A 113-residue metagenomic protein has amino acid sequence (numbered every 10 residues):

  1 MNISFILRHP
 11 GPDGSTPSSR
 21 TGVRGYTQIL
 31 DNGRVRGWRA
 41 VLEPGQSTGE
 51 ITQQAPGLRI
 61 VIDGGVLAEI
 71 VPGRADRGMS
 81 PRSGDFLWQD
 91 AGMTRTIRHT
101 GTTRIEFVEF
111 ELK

Functional and structural regions predicted by a protein language model:
M1-S4, A91-K113: Ligand-binding loop in jelly-roll beta-barrel domains
M1-V23: Surface-exposed beta-loop interaction hotspot
R20-E50, Q54-R59, E109-F110: A short glycine-rich, His/Asp/Glu-containing loop-to-beta-strand
R34, G73-G92: Short acidic-glycine-tyrosine-enriched beta hairpin
P44, D63, S83-G84: Short, flexible surface segments
T48-I51, A68-E69, Q89, T94-G101: Short beta-strand His + acidic residue motifs that chelate non-heme Fe in jelly-roll/DSBH and cupin folds
Q53-G73: Glycine- and acidic-residue-biased ligand/ion/polar-headgroup-sensing regions
